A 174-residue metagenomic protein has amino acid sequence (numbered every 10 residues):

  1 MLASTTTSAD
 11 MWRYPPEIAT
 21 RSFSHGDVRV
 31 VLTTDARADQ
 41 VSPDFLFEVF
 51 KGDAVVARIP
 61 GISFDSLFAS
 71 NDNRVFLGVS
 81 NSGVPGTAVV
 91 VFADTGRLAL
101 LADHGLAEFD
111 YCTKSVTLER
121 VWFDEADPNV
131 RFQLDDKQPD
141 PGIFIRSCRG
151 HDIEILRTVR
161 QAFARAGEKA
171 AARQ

Functional and structural regions predicted by a protein language model:
S4-T6: N-terminal signal peptide c-region/cleavage motif recognized by signal peptidases
S8-I59: Terminal domain-start segments
W12, F45-P60, A93-W122, E154-R157: Aromatic (tryptophan-biased) beta-strands that constitute blades/sheets of beta-rich domains
P15, T20-D27, L67-R74, D110-P141: Blade-terminus and WD-like Trp-Asp/Gly-His loop motifs, strongest in beta-propeller folds
L32-A38, G78-G83, F132-D136, R146-C148: Beta-strand C-termini and the immediately following turn/loop, strongest in propeller blades
D39-L46, V84-F92, D140-G142, H151-R157: Structural motif
V56-S80, T87, H104-E108: Blade-loop segments of beta-propeller domains
P139-Q174: Acidic, proline/glycine-rich low-complexity IDRs
